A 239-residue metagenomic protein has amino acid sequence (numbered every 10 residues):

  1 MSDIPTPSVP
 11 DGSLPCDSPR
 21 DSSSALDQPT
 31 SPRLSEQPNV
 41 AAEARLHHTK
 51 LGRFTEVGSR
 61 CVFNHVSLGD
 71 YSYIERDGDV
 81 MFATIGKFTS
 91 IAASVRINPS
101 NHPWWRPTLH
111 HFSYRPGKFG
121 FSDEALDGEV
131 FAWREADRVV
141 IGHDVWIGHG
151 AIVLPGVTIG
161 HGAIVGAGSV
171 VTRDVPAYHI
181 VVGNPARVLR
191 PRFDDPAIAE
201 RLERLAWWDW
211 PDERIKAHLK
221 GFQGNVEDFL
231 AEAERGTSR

Functional and structural regions predicted by a protein language model:
S2-S24, E36, A41, H110-V153 (+1 more regions): C-terminal segments of enzyme domains that contribute to small-molecule binding surfaces
P29, R33-L51, E56-P155: Flexible, glycine/small-residue-enriched loop-and-beta-strand segment within the central core of proteins
N101, V175, P191-F193: Conserved catalytic-core motifs of eukaryotic protein kinase domains, centered on the activation segment
I147, R173, V182: HATPase_c (GHKL) ATP-binding subdomain of two-component histidine kinases
V153-G160, T172: Beta-rich strand-turn-strand
G168: Rossmann-like dinucleotide/phosphate-binding beta-alpha-beta segment
A177, V182-P185: Acidic, glycine-centered active-site loop in nucleotide-sugar glycosyltransferases
